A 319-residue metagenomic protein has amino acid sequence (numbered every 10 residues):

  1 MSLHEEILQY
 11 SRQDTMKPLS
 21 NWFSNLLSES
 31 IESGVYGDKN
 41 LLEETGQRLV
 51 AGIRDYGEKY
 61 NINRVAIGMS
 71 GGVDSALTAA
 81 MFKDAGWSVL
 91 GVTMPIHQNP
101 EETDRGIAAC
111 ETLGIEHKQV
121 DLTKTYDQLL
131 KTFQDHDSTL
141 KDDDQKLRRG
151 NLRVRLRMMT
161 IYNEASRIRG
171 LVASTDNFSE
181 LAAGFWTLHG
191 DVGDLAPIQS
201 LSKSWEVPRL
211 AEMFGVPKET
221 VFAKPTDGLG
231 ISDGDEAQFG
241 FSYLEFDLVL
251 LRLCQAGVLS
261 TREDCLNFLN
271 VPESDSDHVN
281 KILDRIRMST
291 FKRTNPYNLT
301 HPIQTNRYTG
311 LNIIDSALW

Functional and structural regions predicted by a protein language model:
S2-I67, L90, H97-Q98, R105-K124 (+5 more regions): ATP/NTP-dependent adenylation/nucleotidyl-transfer catalytic domains that generate, transfer, or process NMP-activated
G72: Conserved G/P- and acidic residue-centered "switch" motifs that form tight phosphate/ATP-binding loops in soluble
S75, A79, P100-I107: Short, surface-exposed alpha-helical segments at coil->helix boundaries
A76-K83, Y162: Short, hydrophobic alpha-helix immediately C-terminal to the catalytic nucleophile
L77, Q128, L181: Phosphate- and divalent-cation-binding pockets in alpha/beta enzyme and binding domains that engage nucleotide-derived
D84-V89: Conserved S-adenosyl-L-methionine
